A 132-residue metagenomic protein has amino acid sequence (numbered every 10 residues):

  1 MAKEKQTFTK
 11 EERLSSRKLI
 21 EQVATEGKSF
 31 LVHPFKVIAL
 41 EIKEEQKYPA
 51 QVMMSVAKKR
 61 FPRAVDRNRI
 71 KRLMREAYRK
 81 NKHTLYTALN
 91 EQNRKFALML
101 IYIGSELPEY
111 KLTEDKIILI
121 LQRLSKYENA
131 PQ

Functional and structural regions predicted by a protein language model:
M1-Q132: Positively charged, solvent-exposed patches that mediate nucleic-acid binding
